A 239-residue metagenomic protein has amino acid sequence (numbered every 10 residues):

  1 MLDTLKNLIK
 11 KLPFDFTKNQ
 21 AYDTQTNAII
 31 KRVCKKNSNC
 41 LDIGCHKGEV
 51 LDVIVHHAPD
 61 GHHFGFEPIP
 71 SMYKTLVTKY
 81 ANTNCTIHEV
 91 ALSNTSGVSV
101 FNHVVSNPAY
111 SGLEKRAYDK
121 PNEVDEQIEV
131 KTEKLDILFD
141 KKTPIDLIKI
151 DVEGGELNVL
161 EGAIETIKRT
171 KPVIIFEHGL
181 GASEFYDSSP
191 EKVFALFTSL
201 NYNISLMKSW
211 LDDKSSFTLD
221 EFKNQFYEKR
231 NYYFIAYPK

Functional and structural regions predicted by a protein language model:
M1-K239: Phosphate/nucleotide-binding beta-alpha loop and adjacent structural elements of enzyme active sites
